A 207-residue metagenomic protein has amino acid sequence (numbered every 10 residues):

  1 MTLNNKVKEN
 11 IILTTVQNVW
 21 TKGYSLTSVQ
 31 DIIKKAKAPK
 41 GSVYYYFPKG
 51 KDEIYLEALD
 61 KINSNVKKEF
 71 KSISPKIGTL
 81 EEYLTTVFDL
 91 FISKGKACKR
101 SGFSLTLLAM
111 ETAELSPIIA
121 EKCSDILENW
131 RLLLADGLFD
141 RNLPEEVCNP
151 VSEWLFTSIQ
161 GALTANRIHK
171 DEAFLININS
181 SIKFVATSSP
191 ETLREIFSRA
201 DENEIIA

Functional and structural regions predicted by a protein language model:
N10, N18-E53, E57: Helix-turn-helix
I11, T15-V19, F91, I159: Short hydrophobic clusters on alpha-helical segments that form packing/core surfaces in small helical domains
K71-R100, S152-L155, F197: Hydrophobic alpha-helical connector segments
E82, E121-K122, D140-F156, A165 (+1 more regions): All-alpha amphipathic helical-bundle segments outside canonical DNA-binding/catalytic cores that form hydrophobic
E82-Y83, K96-I118: Amphipathic alpha-helical segments used for helix-helix packing
K94-K96, E114, F156-F174, A186-E195: Amphipathic C-terminal alpha-helical segment
A97, S116-D140, P150-E153, S180-T187: Amphipathic alpha-helical packing segments from all-alpha helical-bundle domains
L107-M110, E146-A165, N177, S181-F184: Hydrophobic alpha-helical segments that form the core of small-molecule binding pockets and/or dimer interfaces
